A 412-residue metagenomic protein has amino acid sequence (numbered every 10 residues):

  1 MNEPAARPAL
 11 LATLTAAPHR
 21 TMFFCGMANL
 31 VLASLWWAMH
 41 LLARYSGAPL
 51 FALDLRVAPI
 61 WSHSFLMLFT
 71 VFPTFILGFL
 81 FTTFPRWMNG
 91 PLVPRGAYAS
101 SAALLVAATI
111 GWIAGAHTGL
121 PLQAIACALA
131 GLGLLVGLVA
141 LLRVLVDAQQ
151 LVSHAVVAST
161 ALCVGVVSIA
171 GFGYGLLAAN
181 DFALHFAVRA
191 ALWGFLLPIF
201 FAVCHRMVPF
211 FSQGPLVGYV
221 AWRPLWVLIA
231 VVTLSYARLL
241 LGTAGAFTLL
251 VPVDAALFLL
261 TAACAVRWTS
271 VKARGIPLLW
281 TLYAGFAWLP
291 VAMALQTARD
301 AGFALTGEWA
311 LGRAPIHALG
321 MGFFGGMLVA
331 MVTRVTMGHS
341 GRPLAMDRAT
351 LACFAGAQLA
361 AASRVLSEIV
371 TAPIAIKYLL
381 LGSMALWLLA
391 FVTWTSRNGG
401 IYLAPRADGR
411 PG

Functional and structural regions predicted by a protein language model:
M1-G412: Hydrophobic alpha-helical transmembrane segments of multi-pass integral membrane proteins
